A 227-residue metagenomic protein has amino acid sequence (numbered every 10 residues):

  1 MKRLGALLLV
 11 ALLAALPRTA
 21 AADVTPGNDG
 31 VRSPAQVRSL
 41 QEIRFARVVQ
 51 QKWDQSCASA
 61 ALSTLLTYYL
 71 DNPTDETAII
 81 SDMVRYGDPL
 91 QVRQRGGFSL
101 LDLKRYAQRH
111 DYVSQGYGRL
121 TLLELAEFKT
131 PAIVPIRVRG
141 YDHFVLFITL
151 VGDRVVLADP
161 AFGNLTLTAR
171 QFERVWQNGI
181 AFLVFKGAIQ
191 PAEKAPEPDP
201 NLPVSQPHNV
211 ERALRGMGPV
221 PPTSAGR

Functional and structural regions predicted by a protein language model:
M1-L4, V113: Extended hydrophobic/aromatic-rich secondary-structure runs
R3-A6, P17-Y86, P207-E211, G218-R227: Active-site-adjacent structural segments surrounding the nucleophilic cysteine of cysteine proteases and isopeptidases
A6-L12: Sec-dependent N-terminal signal peptides
L12, L65-L66, F172: Broad structural signal for hydrophobic residues in well-ordered alpha-helices, predominantly aliphatic
V24-Q41, M83-F185, A192-K194: Conserved active-site-adjacent core of cysteine acyl-enzyme catalytic domains
G179-R227: Low-complexity, Gly/Ser/Thr/Pro-rich intrinsically disordered linker/tail segments
